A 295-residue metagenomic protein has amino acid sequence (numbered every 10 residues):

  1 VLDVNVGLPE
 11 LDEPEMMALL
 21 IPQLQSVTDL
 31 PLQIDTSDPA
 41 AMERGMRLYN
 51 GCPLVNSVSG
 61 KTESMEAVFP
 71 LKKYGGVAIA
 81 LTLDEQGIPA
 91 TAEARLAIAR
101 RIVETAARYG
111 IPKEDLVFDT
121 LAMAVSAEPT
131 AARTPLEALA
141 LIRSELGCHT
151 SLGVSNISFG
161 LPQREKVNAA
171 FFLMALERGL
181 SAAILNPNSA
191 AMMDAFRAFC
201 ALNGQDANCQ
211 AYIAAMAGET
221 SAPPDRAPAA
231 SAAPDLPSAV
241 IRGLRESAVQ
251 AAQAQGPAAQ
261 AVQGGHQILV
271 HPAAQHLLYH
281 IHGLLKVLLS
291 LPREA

Functional and structural regions predicted by a protein language model:
V1-P9, P14-M17, P22-D29, Q33 (+5 more regions): ATP-dependent carboxylate/acyl-activation modules
A106-G110, L278, S290: Short, exposed beta-strand "edge-strand" segments with a Pro/Gly-rich flavor and a Y/T-containing core
D119-M123: Active-site pocket-lining segment
V262, I268-V270, I281, V287: Short hydrophobic transmembrane-like helices used for membrane targeting/insertion
L269, Q275-L277, L288, E294: Short linear/disordered segments characteristic of secreted peptide precursors and small low-complexity proteins
